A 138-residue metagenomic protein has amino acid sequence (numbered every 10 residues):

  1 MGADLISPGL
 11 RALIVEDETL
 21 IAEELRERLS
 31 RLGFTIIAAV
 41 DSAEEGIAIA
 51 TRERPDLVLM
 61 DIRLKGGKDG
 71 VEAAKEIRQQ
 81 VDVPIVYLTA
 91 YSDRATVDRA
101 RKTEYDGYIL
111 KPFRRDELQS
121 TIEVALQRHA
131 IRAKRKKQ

Functional and structural regions predicted by a protein language model:
M1-L13, L126-Q138: Non-catalytic signal-transmission and effector/linker regions of two-component phosphorelay proteins
G9, R54-D56, Q79-V86: His-Asp phosphorelay/catalytic-motif detector in bacterial-type signaling
L10, E18-A38, A43-E44: Two-component/phosphorelay signaling modules centered on CheY-like receiver
S42-E45, G66-E72: Acidic catalytic/metal-coordinating carboxylates
D61-I62, T89: Active-site residues of response regulator receiver
K68, E72, Q79, V86 (+2 more regions): Alpha4 helix (beta4-alpha4-beta5 surface) of REC/receiver domains from two-component response regulators
A95, F113-E123, A130: C-terminal output helix
